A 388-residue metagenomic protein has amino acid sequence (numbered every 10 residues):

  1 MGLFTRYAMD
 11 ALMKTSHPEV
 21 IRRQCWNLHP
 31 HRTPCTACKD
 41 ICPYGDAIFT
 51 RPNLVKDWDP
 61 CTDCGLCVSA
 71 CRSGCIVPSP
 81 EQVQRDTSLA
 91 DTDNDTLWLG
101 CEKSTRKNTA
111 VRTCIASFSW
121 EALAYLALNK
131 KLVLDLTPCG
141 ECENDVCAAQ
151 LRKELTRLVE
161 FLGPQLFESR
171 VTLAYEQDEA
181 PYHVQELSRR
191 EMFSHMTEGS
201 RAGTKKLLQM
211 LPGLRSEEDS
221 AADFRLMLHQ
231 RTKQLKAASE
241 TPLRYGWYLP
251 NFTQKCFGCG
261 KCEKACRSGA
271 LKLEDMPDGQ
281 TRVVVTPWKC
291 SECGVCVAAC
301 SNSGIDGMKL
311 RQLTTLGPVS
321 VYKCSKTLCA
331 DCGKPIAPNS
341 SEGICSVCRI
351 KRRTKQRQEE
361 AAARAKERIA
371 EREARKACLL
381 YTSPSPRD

Functional and structural regions predicted by a protein language model:
Y7-P34, G45-D63, S79-D86, Y182 (+4 more regions): Ferredoxin-like iron-sulfur electron-transfer modules
H29, K39, P43-D46, G65 (+7 more regions): Cys/His-coordinated zinc-binding microdomains
S73-V83, S88-Y125: Extended interfacial segments that mediate partner engagement and assembly in macromolecular machines
V111-T113, S117-F118, A122-F161: Cofactor-cradling patches in redox/metallo enzymes
P138-G140, N144, L151-K153, E160-E186: N-terminal secretory signal peptides
A180-M210: N-terminal secretory signal peptides and thylakoid transit peptides that target proteins across membranes
K309-K376: Cys/His-clustered metal-coordination modules, chiefly Zn-binding fingers
Y381-D388: Conserved small/polar residues in nucleotide/adenosyl-binding loops
